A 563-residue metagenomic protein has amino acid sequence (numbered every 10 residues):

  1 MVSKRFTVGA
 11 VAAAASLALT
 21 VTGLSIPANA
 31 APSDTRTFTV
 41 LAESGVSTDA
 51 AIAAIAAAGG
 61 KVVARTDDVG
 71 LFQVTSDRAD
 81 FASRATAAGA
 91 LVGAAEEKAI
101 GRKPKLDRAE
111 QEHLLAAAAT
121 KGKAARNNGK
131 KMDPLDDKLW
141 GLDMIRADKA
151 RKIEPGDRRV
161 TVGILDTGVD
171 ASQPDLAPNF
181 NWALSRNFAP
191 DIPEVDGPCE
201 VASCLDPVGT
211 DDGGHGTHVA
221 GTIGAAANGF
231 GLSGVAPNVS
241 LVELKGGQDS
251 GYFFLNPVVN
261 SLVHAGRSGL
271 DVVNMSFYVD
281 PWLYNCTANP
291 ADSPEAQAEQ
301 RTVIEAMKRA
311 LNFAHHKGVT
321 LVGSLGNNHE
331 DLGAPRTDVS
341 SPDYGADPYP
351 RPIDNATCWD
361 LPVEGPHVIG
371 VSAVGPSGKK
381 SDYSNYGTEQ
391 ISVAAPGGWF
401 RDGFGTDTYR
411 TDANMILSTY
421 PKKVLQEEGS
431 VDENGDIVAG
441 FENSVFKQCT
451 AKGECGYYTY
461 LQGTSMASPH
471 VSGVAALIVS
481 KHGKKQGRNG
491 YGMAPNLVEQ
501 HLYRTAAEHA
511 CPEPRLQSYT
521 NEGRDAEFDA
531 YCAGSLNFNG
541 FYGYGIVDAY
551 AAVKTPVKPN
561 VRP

Functional and structural regions predicted by a protein language model:
M1-A30: Secretory targeting and sorting signals
S33-A42: Short glycine-/aliphatic-rich beta-strand segments at the starts of folded cytosolic domains
T39, A64, Q73, T161-L165 (+13 more regions): Structural recognition of the beta-strand scaffold that forms the well-ordered cores of secreted hydrolase catalytic
A42, D49-D137, P376: Autoinhibitory propeptides
V63, L270-F277, Y457-Y458, S480-P563: C-terminal subdomain of the subtilisin-like protease fold in secreted/lumenal serine endopeptidases
K131-N238, N260-V263, R267-S268, V272-T302 (+5 more regions): Active-site core segment of subtilase-fold serine proteases
R151-D157, S233-A236, Y252-M275, N285-P290 (+6 more regions): Mature extracellular/periplasmic domains of secretome proteins
G345-A476: Extracellular S/T/G-rich loop segment that most often corresponds to the catalytic His/Ser-adjacent loop
